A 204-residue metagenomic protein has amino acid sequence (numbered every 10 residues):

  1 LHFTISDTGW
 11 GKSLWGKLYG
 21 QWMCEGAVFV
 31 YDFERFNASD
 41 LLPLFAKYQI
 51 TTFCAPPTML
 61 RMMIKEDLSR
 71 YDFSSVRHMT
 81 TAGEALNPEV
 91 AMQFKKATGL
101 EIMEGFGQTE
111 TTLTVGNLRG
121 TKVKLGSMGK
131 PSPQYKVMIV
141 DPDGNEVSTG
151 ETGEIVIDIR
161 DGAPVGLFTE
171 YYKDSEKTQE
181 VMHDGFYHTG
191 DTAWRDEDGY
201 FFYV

Functional and structural regions predicted by a protein language model:
L1-T51, E66: Conserved AMP-binding/adenylation subdomain of ANL enzymes
T4-I5, V30-D32, T80-A82, V140-P142 (+4 more regions): Thr-Gly-centered strand-to-loop micro-motif
D7, G83, G107, G129 (+1 more regions): Active-site glycine-centered loops adjacent to acidic/histidine catalytic or metal-binding residues that shape
L18-Y19, M23-G26, I50-A55, I64-V123 (+2 more regions): Gly/Ser/Thr-rich phosphate-binding loop
F45, F53-P56, M79, G144 (+2 more regions): Residue-level signal for inorganic ion chemistry
M92, G126, E176: Active-site phosphate/pyrophosphate- and oxyanion-stabilizing loops and adjacent acidic/basic residues in soluble
G126-P131, V181-G185: Short Gly/Pro-enriched turn/cap motifs at secondary-structure boundaries
S148-G150, V156-V204: Conserved ATP-binding/catalytic segment of the ANL
